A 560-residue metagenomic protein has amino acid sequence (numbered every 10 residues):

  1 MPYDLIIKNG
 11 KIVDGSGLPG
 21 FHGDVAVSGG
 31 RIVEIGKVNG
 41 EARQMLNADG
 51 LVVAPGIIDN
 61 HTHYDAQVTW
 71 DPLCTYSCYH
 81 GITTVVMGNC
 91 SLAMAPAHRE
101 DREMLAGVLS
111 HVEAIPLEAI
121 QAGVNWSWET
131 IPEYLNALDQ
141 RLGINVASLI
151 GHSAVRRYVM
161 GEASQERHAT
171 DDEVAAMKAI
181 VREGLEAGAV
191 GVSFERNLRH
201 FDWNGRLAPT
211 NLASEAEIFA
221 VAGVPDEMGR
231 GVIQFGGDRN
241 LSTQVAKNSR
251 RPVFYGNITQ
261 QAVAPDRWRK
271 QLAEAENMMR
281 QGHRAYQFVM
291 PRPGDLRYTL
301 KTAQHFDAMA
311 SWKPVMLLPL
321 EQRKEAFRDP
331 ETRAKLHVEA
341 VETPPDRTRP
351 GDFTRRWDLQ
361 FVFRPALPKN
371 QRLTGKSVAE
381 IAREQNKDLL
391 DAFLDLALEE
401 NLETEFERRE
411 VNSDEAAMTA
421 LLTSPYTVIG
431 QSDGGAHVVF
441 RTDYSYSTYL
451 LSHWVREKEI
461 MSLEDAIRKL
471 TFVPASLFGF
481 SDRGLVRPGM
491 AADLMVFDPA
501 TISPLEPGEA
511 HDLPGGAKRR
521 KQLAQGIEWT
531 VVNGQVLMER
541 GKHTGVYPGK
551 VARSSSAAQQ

Functional and structural regions predicted by a protein language model:
M1-I6, I12-G56, D71: Histidine-rich, glycine-flanked metal-binding segment
G10, A420-T427, Y444-Y446, V496-K542 (+1 more regions): C-terminal cap of metal-dependent C-N hydrolases
G10, V25, G30, G50 (+12 more regions): Divalent metal-coordination and catalytic microenvironments
I12-D24, T404-N412, M418, L463-I467 (+1 more regions): Acidic, glycine-enriched loop/beta-strand segments at the rims of small-molecule binding/catalytic pockets
V52-Y76: Di-metal (Zn2+ and/or Mg2+/Mn2+) metal-binding site signature of metallo-dependent hydrolases with the MBL/beta-CASP
W70-G191: Divalent-metal coordination cores built from histidine and acidic residues
Y134, L138, L142-G143, L149-R156 (+4 more regions): Active-site neighborhoods of metal-dependent hydrolases
L450-S476: Gly/His-enriched, cation/cofactor- and phosphate-binding structural elements
